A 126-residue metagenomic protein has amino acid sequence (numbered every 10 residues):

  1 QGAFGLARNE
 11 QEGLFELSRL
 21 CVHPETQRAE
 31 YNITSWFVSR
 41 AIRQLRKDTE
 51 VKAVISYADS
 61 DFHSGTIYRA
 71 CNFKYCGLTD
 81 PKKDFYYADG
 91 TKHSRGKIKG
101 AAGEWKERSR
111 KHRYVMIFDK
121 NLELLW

Functional and structural regions predicted by a protein language model:
Q1-K106, M116: Acyl-donor binding region in acyl/amide transferases
R110-W126: Charged phosphate-binding loop/patch that engages nucleotide di/tri-phosphates or the phosphate backbone of nucleic
